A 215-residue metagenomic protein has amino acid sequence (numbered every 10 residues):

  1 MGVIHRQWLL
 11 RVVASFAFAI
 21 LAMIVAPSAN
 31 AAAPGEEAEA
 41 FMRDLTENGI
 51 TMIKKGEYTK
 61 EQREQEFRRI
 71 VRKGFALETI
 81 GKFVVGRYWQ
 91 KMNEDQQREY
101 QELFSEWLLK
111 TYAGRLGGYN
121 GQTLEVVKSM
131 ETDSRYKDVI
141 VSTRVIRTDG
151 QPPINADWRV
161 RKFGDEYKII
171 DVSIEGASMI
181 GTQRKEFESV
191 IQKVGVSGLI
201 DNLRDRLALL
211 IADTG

Functional and structural regions predicted by a protein language model:
M1-L10: N-terminal secretory signal peptides that target proteins for export/translocation
V12-V25: Bacterial N-terminal signal peptides
A29-A33: Boundary at the C-terminal end of the N-terminal hydrophobic targeting segment
P34-Y112: Early exported N-terminus immediately downstream of N-terminal targeting peptides
F104, K128-E131, V145-R147, W158-V160 (+1 more regions): A mature extracytoplasmic/lumenal domain signature
K110-I154, R206-G215: Surface-exposed, charged secondary-structure patches
P153-G181: Short beta-strand edge/turn micro-motifs at domain boundaries
D171-G215: Low-complexity, intrinsically disordered terminal/linker segments enriched in charged and Gly/Pro repeats
